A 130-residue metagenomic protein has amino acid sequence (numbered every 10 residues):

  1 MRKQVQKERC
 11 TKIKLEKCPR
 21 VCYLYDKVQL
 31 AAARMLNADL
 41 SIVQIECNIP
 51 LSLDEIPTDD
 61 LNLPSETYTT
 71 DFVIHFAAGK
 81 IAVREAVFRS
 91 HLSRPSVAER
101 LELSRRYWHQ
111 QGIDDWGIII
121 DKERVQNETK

Functional and structural regions predicted by a protein language model:
M1-K130: Electrostatic, structured charged patches in enzyme active sites and in nucleic-acid/phosphate-binding
